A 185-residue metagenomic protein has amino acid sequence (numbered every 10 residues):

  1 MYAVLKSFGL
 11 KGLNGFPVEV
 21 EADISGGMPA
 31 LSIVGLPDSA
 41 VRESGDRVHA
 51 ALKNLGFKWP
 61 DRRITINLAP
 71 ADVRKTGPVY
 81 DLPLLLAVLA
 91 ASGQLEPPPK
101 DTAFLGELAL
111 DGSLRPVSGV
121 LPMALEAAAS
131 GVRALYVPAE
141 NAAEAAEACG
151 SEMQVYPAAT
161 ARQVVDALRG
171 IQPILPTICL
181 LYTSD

Functional and structural regions predicted by a protein language model:
M1-S184: Peripheral, non-AAA+ core regions of ATP-driven protein-machinery
